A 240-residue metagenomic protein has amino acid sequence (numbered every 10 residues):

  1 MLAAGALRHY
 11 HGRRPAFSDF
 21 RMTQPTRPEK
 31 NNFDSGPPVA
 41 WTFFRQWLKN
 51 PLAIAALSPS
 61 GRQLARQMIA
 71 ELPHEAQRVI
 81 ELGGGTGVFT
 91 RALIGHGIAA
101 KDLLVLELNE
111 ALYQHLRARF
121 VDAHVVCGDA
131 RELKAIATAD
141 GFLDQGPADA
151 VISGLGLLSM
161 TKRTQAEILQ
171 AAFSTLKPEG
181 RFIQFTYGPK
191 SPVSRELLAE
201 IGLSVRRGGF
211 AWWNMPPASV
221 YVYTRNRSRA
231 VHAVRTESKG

Functional and structural regions predicted by a protein language model:
A40-H74: Class I SAM-dependent methyltransferase Rossmann-like catalytic core, especially the SAM/SAH-binding loop
A76-G85: Conserved class I S-adenosyl-L-methionine
T86-I98: Conserved SAM-binding loop of SAM-dependent methyltransferases across substrates and taxa, primarily the Class I
N109: Conserved SAM/SAH-binding beta-strand->alpha-helix loop
Y113-D144: S-adenosyl-L-methionine
A166-P178: A short glycine-rich, Lys/Arg-flanked "PGG" loop and its adjoining helix->strand segment in the class I
E179-T186: Conserved beta-strand signature within the Rossmann-like core of class I S-adenosyl-L-methionine
F210-G240: Core SAM-dependent methyltransferase catalytic element
